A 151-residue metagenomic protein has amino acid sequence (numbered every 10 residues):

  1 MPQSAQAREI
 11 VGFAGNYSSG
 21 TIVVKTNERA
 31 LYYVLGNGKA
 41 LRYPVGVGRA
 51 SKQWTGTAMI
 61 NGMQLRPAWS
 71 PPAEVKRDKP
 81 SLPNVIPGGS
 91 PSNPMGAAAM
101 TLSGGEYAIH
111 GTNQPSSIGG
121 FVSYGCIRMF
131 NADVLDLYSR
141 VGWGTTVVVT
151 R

Functional and structural regions predicted by a protein language model:
P2-A7: Sec/Tat signal peptide C-region and signal peptidase I cleavage site
E9, F13, Y17, N37 (+3 more regions): Exported/periplasmic cell-wall-interacting domains
S18-T21, E28-A30, G96-A97: Short, surface-exposed beta-edge/turn micro-motifs
V23-K25, Y32-Y33, R128: Structural recognition of beta-strand segments within beta-rich domains
T26-E28, G104: Residue-level signal for tight coil/turn positions that link beta-strands
